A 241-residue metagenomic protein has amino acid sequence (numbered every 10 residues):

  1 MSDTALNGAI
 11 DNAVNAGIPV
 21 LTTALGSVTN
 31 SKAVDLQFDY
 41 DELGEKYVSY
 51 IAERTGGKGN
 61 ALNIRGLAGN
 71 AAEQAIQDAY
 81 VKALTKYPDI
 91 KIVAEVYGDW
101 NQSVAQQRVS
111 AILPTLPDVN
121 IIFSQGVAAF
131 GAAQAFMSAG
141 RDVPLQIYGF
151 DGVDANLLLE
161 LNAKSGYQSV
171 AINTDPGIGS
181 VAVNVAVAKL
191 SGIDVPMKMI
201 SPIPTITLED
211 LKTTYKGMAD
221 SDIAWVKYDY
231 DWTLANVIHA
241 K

Functional and structural regions predicted by a protein language model:
M1-V14, Y80, G98-E160: Hydrophobic alpha-helical
T4-E42, N60, V153-A163: Flexible loop/hinge segments that line or gate small-molecule binding clefts
P19-A24, Q37, N60-I64, V93-A94 (+3 more regions): Structural recognition of the beta-strand scaffold that forms the well-ordered cores of secreted hydrolase catalytic
N30, N60-N63, V81-Q102: Short beta-strand elements in bilobed, periplasmic/extracellular small-molecule ligand-binding domains
D35-A61, A75, V104-Q106, G152-L157 (+1 more regions): Hydrophobic alpha-helical segments within soluble ligand-binding/sensing domains
L43-Y47, A71-I90, R108, G131-A135: Short, solvent-exposed amphipathic alpha-helices that sit in or adjacent to ligand/effector-binding or catalytic
Q74, A83-I90, I121-Q125, F136-L190: Extracellular/periplasmic periplasmic-binding protein-like sensory domains
A83, T174, V181-K241: Hinge/cleft segment of the Venus flytrap/periplasmic-binding protein
